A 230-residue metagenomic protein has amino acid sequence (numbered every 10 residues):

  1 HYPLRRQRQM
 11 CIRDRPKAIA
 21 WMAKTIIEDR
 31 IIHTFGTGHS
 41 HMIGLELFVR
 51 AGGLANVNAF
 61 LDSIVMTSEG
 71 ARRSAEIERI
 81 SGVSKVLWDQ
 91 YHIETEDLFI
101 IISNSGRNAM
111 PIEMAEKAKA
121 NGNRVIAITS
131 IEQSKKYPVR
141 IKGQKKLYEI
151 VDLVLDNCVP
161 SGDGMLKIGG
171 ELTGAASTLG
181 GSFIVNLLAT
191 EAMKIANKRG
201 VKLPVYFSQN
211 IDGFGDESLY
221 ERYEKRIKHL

Functional and structural regions predicted by a protein language model:
H1-R8, I12: Single conserved hydrophobic/aromatic residue that forms the stacking wall/gate of nucleotide- or nucleobase-binding
R13-A18, I32, N197-Y206: Flexible, glycine/charged-enriched surface loops at secondary-structure junctions
R13-T25, L87: A short, well-structured juxtamembrane/interface segment
D29, T34-A189, M193: Glycine-rich phosphate-binding loops that contact phosphosugars or nucleotide phosphates
I31, A189, I211-L219, R226: Ligand-binding pocket scaffold of soluble enzyme catalytic domains
D163-I168, I195-S218: Internal, active-site/partner-interface "lid" segment
K228-L230: Short hydrophobic/aromatic patches at helix-to-coil boundaries
